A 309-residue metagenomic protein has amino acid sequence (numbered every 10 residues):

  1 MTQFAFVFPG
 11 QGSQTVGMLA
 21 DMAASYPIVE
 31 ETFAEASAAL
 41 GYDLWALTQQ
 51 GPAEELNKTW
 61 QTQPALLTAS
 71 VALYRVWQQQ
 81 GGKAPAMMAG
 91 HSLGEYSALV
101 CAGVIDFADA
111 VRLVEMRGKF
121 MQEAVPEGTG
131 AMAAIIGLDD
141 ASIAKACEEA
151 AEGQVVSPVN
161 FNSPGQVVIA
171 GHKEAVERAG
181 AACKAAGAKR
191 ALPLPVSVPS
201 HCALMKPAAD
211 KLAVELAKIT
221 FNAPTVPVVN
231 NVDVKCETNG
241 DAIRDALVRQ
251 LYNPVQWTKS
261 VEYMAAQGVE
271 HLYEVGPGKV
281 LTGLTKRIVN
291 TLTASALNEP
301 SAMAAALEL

Functional and structural regions predicted by a protein language model:
T2-I143, L194-P195, H271-A305: FabD-like malonyl-/acyl-CoA
Q11-S13, A38-Y42, A102-N253: Alpha/beta catalytic cores of group-transfer enzymes, especially the acyltransferase/condensing modules of polyketide
Q78, K184, A265-G268: Non-catalytic positions within long, well-ordered alpha-helices that form the structural scaffold/packing of enzyme
A150, A305-L309: Short amphipathic alpha-helix with an adjacent loop that forms part of the alpha/beta core around
V229, V248, V261-A265, T282: Generic hydrophobic alpha-helical scaffold/packing signal
Y252-V269: A short, acidic, amphipathic alpha-helical segment used as a generic capping/interface helix at domain edges
